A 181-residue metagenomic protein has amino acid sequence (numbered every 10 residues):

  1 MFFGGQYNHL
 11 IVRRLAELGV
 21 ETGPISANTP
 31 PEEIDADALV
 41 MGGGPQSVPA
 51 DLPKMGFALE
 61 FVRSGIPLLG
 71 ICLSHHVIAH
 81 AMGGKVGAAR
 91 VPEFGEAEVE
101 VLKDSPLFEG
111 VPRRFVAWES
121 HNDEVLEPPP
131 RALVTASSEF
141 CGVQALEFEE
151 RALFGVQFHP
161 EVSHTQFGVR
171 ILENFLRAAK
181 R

Functional and structural regions predicted by a protein language model:
M1-F3: Short hydrophobic segments within beta-strands
G5-I71, M82: Flexible gly/pro-rich beta->alpha loop and the following alpha-helix that scaffold active-site loops
G56-I71, H76-R170, N174, A178: Pocket-forming structural segment of enzyme catalytic cores
R181: Eukaryotic calmodulin/EF-hand partner-binding IQ helices, IQ-like basic amphipathic helices, and related
